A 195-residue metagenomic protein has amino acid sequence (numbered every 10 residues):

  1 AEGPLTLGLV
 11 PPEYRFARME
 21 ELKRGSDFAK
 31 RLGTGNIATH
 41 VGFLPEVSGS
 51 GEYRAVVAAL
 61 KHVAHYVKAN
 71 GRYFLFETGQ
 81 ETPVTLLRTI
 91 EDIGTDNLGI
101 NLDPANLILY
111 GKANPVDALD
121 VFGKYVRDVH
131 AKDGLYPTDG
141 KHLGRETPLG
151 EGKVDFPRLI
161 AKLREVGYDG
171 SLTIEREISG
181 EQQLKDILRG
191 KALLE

Functional and structural regions predicted by a protein language model:
A1-E2, V129: Generic beta-strand hydrophobic packing signal
E2-G99, L184: Active-site acidic/histidine proton-transfer and metal-coordination neighborhood in alpha/beta enzyme cores
G33, A69, P83-L98, L102-E195: Histidine-acidic metal/acid-base catalytic patches
